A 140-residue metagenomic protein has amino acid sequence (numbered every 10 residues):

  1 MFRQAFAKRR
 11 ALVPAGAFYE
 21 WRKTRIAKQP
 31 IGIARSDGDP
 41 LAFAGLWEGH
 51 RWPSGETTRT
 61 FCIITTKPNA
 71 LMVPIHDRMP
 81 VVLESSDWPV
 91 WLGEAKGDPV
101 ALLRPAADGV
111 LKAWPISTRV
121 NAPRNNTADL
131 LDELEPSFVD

Functional and structural regions predicted by a protein language model:
M1-D140: Short linear sequence motif anchored by a di-proline
